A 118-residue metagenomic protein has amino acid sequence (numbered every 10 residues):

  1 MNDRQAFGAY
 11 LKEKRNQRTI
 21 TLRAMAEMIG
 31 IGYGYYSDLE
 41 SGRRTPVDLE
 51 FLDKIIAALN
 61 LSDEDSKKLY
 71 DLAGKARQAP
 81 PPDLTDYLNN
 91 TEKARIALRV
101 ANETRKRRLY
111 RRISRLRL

Functional and structural regions predicted by a protein language model:
M1-Q17, Y110: A short, Lys/Arg-rich alpha-helix, primarily the initiator
R15, A26, I56: The alpha-helix within a helix-turn-helix
T19-D38, L69: Short alpha-helical DNA-recognition segment
R43-F51, Y87-K93: Short acidic alpha-helix initiation/capping motifs at coil-to-helix transition points, especially at protein N-termini
L49-K68, K75: DNA major-groove recognition helix of helix-turn-helix/homeodomain DNA-binding modules
K67-A101: Short, charged recognition helix plus adjacent turn of helix-turn-helix-like nucleic-acid-binding domains
R111-L118: Mid-protein regulatory/catalytic core that forms ligand/cofactor-binding pockets and protein-protein interaction
